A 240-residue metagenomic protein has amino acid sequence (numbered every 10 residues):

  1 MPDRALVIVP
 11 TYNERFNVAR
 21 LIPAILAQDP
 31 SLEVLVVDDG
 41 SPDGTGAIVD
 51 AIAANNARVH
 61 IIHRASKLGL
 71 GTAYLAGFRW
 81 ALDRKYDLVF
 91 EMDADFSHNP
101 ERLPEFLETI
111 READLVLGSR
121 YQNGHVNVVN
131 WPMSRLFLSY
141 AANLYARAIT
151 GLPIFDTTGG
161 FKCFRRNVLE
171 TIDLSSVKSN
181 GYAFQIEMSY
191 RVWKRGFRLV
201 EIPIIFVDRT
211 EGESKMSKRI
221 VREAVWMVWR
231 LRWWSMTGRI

Functional and structural regions predicted by a protein language model:
M1-A24: N-proximal low-complexity "stem/linker" segments adjacent to membrane-targeting elements
M1-A5, L144, G151-L152, L174-I240: Hydrophobic helical membrane-anchoring modules
E14-N17, S41, N99: Donor nucleotide-sugar binding loop of glycosyltransferases
A19-R20, D43-I52: Acidic helix N-cap motif at the loop->helix transition within catalytic regions of sugar-transfer enzymes
P23-L32: Short, acidic, metal-binding catalytic loop of nucleotide-sugar glycosyltransferases
D38-A47, F96: A conserved acidic beta->alpha catalytic loop
R64-D83, L88, P100-Y182, R209-A224: Acceptor/aglycone-binding surface of glycosyltransferases and processive sugar-polymer synthases
